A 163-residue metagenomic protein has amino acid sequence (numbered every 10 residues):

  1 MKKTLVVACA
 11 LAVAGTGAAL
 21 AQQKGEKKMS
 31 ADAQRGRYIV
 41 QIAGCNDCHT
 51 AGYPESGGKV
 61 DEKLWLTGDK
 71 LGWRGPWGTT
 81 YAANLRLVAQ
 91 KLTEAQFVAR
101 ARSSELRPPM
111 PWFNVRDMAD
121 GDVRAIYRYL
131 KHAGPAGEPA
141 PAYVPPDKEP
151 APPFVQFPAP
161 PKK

Functional and structural regions predicted by a protein language model:
M1-T4: Positively charged n-region of N-terminal signal peptides that target proteins for export
A8-G15: Bacterial N-terminal signal peptides
T16-A21: Sec/Tat signal peptide C-region and signal peptidase I cleavage site
K24-A31, I42, T50-T80, A95 (+2 more regions): Flexible coil segments in periplasmic/lumen-exposed cytochrome c-class electron-transfer proteins
R37-A43: Local sequence-structure signature of Cys/Sec-based thiol-disulfide redox active-site neighborhoods
D47: Short, cysteine/histidine-rich loop/knuckle motifs that typically chelate Zn2+
R86-V88, A99-A101, W112-F113: A structural feature that tracks compact, well-ordered secondary-structure segments with a strong bias toward
